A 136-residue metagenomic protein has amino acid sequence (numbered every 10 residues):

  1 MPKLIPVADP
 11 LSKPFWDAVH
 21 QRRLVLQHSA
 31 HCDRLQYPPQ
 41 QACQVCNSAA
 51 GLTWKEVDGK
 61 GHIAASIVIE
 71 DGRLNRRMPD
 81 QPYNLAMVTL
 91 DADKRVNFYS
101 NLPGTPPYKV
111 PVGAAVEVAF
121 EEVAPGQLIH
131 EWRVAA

Functional and structural regions predicted by a protein language model:
M1-L26, R133-A135: A broadly conserved sequence feature marking short terminus-proximal activation segments in nucleic acid-centric
R22-V25, P39, V57-G59: Short metal-coordination and nucleic-acid-contact micro-motifs, chiefly zinc-binding Cys/His arrays
Q27-A30, Q41-Q44, P111: Cys/His-enriched microdomains
D33, N47: Cys/His-coordinated zinc-binding microdomains
Y37, G51-T53: Short functional micro-motifs and their immediate structural scaffolds
K60-H62, A115: Residue-level marker of beta-strand positions
I63-P103: Glycine-rich active-site loops that engage anionic ligands at enzyme catalytic sites
D93, F98-A136: Well-ordered alpha/beta subsegment
